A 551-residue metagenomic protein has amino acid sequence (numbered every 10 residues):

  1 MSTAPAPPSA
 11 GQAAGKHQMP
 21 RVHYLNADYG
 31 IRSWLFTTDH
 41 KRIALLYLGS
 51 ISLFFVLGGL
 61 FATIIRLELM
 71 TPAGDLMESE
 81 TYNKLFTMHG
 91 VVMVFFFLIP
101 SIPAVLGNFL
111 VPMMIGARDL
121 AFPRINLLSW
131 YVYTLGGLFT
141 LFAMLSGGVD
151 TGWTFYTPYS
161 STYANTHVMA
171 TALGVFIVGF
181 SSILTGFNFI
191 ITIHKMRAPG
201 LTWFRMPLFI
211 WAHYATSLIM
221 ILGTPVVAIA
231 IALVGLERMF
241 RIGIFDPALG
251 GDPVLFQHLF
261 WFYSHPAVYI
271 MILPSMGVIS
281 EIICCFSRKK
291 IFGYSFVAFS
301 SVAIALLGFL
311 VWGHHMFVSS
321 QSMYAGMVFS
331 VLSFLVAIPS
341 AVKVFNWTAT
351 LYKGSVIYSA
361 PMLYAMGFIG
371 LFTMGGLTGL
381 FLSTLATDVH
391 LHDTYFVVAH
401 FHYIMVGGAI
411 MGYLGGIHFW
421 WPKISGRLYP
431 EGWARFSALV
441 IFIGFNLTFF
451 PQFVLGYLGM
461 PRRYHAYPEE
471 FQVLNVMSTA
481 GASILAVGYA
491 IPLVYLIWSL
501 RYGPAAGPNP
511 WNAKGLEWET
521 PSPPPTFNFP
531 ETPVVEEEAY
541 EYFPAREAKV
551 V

Functional and structural regions predicted by a protein language model:
S2-V551: Membrane-embedded and interfacial regions of multi-pass energy-transducing membrane proteins
